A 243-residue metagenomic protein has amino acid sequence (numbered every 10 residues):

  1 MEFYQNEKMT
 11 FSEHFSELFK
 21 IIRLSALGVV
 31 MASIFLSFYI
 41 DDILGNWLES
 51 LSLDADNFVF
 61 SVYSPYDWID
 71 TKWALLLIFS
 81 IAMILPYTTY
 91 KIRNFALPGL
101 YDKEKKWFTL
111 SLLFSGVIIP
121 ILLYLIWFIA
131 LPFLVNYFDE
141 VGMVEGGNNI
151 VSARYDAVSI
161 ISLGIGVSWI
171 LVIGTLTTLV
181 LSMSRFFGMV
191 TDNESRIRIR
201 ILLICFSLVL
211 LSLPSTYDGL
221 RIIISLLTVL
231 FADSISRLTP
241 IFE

Functional and structural regions predicted by a protein language model:
M1-E243: Membrane topogenic/interface segments and analogous intrinsically disordered interaction regions
